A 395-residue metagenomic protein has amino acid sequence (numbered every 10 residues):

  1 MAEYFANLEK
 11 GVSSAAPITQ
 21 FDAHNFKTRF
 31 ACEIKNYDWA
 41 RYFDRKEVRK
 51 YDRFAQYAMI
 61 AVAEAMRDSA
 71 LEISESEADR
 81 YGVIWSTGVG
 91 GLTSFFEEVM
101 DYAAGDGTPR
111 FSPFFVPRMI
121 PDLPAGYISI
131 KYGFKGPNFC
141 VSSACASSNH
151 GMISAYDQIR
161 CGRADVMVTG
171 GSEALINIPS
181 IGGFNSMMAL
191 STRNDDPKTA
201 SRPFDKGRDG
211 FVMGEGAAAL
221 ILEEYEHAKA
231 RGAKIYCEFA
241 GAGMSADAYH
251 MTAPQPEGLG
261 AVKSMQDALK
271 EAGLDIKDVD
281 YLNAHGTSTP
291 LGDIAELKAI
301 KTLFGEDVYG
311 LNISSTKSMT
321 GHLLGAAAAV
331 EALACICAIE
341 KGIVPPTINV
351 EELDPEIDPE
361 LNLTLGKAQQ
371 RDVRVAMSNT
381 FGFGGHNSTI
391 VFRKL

Functional and structural regions predicted by a protein language model:
A2-A6, L92-T108, Q158-C161, I181-N194 (+3 more regions): A glycine- and small-aliphatic-rich helix-loop capping segment at beta-alpha/alpha-beta transitions that lines
E3-F5, E9-S143, S172-I181, D278-G292: Conserved beta-ketoacyl condensing-enzyme motif
A6, S13-A16, D195-A272, Y281: Condensing-enzyme catalytic core mediating Claisen C-C bond formation in acyl metabolism
A58-L71, P121-Y132, P137-E173, F211-A233 (+4 more regions): Active-site-proximal alpha-helical scaffold in enzymes
E77, A272-D278, Y309, D358-L395: Flexible, low-complexity linker/loop segments at domain and module junctions
G105-S112, I153, D157, E173-A230 (+2 more regions): Glycine-/small-residue-rich "gating" segment that lines the acyl/pantetheine channel and substrate pocket
F111-V116, G136-S143, D205-D209, L311-H322 (+1 more regions): Short pre-catalytic strand/loop immediately N-terminal to key active-site residues, enriched for Gly-Thr
R163-D209, A242-P256, G286-D293, G310-L361: Acyl-CoA/ACP chain-elongation machinery
